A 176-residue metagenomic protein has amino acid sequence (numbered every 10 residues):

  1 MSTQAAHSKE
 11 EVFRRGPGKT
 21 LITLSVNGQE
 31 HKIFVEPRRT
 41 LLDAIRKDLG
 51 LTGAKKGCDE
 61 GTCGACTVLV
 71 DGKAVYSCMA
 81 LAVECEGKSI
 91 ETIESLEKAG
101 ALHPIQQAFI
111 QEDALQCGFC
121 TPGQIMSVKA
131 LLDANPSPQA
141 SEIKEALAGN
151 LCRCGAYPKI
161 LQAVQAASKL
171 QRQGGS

Functional and structural regions predicted by a protein language model:
M1-S176: Signature of N-terminal electron-transfer/Fe-S-associated modules in redox systems
